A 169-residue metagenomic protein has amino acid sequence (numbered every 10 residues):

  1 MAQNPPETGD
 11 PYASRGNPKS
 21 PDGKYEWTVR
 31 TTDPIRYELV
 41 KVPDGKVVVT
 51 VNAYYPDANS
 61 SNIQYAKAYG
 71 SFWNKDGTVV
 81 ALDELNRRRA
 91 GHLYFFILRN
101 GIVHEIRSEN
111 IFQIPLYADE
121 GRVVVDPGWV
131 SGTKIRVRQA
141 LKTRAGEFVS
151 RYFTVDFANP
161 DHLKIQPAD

Functional and structural regions predicted by a protein language model:
M1-P18, T31-I35, G101-E109, Q113-D169: Acidic, small-residue rich beta-repeat scaffolds with periodic aromatic anchors
P21-D22, K75-D76, S131: Residue-level detector of Asp-centered blade-edge/turn motifs that repeat once per structural unit in beta-propeller
E26, K75-D83, I135-R136: Acidic/hydrophobic-patterned starts of short beta strands in beta-sheet-rich repeat architectures
P34-A53: Beta-propeller domains
V40-P43, Y94-R99, D156: Structural recognition of the beta-propeller blade-terminating site
V48-I63, R107-G121: Surface-exposed loop and turn segments in beta-propeller and other repeat-based domains that flank or scaffold
K67-Y69, V123: Beta-rich catalytic cores
T78-I111: Long, charged/polar, surface-exposed segments that mediate recognition or autoinhibition
